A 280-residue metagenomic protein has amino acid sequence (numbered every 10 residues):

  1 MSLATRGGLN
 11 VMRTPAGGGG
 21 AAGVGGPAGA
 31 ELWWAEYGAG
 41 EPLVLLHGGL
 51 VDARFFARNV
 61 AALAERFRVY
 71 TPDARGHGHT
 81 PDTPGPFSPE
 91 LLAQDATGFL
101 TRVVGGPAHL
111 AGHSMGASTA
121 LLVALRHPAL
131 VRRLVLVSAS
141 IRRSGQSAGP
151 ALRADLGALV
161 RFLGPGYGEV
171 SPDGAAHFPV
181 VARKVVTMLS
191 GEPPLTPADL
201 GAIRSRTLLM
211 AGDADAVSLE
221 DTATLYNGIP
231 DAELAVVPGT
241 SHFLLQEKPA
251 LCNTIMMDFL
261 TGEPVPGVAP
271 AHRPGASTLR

Functional and structural regions predicted by a protein language model:
A30-P81: Conserved HGGG/HGGXW glycine-rich cap/lid loop of the alpha/beta-hydrolase fold
E90-A108: Conserved acidic catalytic loop of the alpha/beta-hydrolase fold
S118-R126, L130-P165: Flexible "cap/lid" loop of the alpha/beta hydrolase fold
R183-D199: Active-site nucleophile elbow and catalytic-triad environment of alpha/beta-hydrolase enzymes
I203, L209-A211: Short beta-strand/loop motif that positions the catalytic acidic residue of the alpha/beta-hydrolase fold
A216-D221: Conserved alpha/beta-hydrolase "acid-adjacent" motif
T222, N227-F243: Catalytic histidine neighborhood in serine/cysteine hydrolases with alpha/beta-hydrolase-type architecture
P238-R280: Catalytic active-site module of serine/aspartate enzymes centered on a nucleophile-bearing elbow/loop
